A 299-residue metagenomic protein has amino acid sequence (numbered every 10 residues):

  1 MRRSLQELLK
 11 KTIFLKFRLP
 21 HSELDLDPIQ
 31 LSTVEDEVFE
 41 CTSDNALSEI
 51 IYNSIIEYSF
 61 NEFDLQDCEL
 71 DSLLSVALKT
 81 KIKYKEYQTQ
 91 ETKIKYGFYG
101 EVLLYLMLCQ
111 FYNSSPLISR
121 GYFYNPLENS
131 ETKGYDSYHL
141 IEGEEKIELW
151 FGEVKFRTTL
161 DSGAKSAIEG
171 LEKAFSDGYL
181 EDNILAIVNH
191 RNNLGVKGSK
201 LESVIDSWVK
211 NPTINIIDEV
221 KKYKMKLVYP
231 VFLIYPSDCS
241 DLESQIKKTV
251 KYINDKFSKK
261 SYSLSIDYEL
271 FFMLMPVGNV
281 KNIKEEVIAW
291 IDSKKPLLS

Functional and structural regions predicted by a protein language model:
M1-V76: A structured, charge-rich N-terminal accessory region that forms the first stable segment of a protein and links
L78-Y105: A short, highly charged nucleic-acid-interacting micro-segment common to nuclease and nuclease-linked defense proteins
L108, D136-H139, E148-F156: Conserved catalytic cores of phosphodiester-cleaving nucleases, focusing on short active-site segments
Y112-N129: A short acidic/basic microdomain associated with nuclease active sites
S130-G134: A short, glycine/Asx- and small/polar-enriched loop/turn that sits immediately N-terminal to a beta-strand
L160-A164: Switch/connector loops and helix/strand junctions flanking conserved nucleotide-binding motifs in nucleotide-processing
K165-F232, S240-K247: Acidic, metal/cofactor-coordinating or nucleic-acid-engaging core segments within structured domains
D241-S299: Extended, charged low-complexity segments that frequently continue into or abut oligomerization scaffolds
